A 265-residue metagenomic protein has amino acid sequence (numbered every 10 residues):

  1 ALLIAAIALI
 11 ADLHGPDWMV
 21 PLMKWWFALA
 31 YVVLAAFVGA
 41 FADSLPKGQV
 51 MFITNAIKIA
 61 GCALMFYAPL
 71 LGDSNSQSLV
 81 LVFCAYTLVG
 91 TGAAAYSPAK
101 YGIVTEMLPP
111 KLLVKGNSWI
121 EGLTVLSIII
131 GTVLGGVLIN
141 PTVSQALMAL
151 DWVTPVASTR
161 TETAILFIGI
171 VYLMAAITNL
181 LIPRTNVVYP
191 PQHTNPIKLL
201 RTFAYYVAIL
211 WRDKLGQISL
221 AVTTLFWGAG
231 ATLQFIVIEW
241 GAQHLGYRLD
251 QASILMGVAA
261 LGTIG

Functional and structural regions predicted by a protein language model:
A1-A5, V143-I165, A208-G265: A single, central transmembrane helix in multi-pass transporters
A1-L3, K24-G61, L81-N140, I218-V237 (+1 more regions): Substrate-agnostic recognition of the 12-TM MFS/MFS-like secondary transporter fold
A5-Y31: Extracellular/periplasmic helix-loop-helix junction of adjacent transmembrane segments in MFS-like secondary
P16-K24, S78, Y247-M256: Juxtamembrane helix-start elements in MFS-like secondary transporters
A56-N75: C-terminal ends and interior cores of transmembrane alpha-helices in multi-pass membrane transporters/permeases
Q77-L81, T124-T178: Helix-loop-helix hairpin linking two adjacent transmembrane segments in secondary transporters
G102, E106, T159-T161, I165-N195: Helix-loop junctions on the cytosolic side of multi-pass membrane transporters, especially the intracellular loop
T185-A221: Juxtamembrane intracellular "pre-TM" segments in multi-pass secondary transporters
